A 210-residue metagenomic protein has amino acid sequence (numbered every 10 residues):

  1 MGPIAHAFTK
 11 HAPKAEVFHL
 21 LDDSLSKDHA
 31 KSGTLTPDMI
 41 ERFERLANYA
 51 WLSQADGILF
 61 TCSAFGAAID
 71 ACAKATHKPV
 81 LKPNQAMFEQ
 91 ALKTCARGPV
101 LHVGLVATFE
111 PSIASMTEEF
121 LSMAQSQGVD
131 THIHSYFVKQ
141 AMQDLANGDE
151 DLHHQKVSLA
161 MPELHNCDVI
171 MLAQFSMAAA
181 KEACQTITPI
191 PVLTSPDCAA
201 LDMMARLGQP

Functional and structural regions predicted by a protein language model:
M1-P210: Non-catalytic structural scaffold of enzyme domains
